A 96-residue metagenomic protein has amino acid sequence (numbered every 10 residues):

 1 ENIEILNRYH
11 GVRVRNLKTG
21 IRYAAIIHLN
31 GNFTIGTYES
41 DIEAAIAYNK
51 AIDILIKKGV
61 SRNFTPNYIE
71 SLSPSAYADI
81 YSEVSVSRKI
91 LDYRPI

Functional and structural regions predicted by a protein language model:
E1-I96: Boundary-flanking segments of nucleic-acid-binding domains in nuclear regulatory proteins
